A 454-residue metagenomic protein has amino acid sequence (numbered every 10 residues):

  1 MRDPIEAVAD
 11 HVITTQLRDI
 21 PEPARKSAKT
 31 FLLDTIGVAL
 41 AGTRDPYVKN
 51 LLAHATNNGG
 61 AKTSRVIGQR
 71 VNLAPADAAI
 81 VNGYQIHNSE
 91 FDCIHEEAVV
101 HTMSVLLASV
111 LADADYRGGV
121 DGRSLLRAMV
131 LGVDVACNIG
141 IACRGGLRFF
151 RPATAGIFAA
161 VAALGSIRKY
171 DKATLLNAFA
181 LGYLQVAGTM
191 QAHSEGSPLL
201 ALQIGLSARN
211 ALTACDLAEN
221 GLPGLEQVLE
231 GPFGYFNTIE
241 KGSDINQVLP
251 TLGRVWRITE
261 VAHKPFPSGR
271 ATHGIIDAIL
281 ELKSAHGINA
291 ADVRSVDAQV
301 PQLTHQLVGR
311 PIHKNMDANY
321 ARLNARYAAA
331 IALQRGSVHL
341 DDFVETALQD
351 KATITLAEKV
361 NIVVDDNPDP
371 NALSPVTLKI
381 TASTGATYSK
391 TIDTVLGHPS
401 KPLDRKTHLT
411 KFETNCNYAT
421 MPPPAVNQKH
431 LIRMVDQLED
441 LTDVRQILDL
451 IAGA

Functional and structural regions predicted by a protein language model:
M1-V99, L199-R209, D216-A454: Terminal-appendage/accessory-domain detector
N72-E90, S124-I139, T174-Q185, T238: Short, charged, amphipathic alpha-helices and their helix-cap/turn boundaries
Q85-I139, C143: Hydrophobic alpha-helical hairpins/lids featuring a short glycine-rich hinge
A98-V105, S124-M129, G145-I157, L202-L206 (+2 more regions): Active-site nucleophile and cofactor-binding loops and adjacent substrate-binding regions of central metabolic enzymes
V105-A108, A112, R151-I167, N177-Q247: Amphipathic alpha-helical interface segments
L111-G118, N138, A163-D171, A332-R335: Alpha-helix C-terminal capping segments
R117-L126, K169-L176, G224-Q227, P423: Structural helix-adjacent loops and short alpha-helical linkers that scaffold large soluble proteins
C143-L147, S194-E195: Membrane-interface helix caps and helix-loop-helix hairpins in membrane proteins
